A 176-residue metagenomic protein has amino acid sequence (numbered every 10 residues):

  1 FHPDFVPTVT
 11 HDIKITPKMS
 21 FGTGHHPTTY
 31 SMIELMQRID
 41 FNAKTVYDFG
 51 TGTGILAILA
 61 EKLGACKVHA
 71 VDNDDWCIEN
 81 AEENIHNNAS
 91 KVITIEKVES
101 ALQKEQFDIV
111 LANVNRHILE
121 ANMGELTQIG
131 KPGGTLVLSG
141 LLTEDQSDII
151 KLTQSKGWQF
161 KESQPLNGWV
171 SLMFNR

Functional and structural regions predicted by a protein language model:
F1-G22: Non-catalytic substrate-recognition/targeting regions of SAM-dependent transferases
P3-T8, G50-I55, L119-M123: Short hydrophobic/aromatic-rich motifs at helix boundaries and adjacent loops
T23-E99, Q103: Conserved SAM/SAH cofactor-binding pocket of Class I
N73-R176: S-adenosylmethionine
